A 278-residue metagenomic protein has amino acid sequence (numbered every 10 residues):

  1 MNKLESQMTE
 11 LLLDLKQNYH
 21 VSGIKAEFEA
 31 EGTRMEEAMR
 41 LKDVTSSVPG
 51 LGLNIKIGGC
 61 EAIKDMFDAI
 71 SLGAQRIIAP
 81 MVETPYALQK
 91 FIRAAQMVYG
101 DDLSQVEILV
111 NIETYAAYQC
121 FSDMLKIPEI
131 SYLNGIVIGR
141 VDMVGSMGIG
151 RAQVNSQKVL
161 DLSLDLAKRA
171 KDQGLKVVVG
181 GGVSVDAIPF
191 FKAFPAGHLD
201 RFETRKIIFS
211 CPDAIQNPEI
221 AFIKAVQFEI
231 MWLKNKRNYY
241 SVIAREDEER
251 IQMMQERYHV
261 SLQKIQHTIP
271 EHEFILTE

Functional and structural regions predicted by a protein language model:
M1-E278: Expand to "…catalyze enediolate/carbanion chemistry for C-C bond making/breaking, isomerization, decarboxylation
